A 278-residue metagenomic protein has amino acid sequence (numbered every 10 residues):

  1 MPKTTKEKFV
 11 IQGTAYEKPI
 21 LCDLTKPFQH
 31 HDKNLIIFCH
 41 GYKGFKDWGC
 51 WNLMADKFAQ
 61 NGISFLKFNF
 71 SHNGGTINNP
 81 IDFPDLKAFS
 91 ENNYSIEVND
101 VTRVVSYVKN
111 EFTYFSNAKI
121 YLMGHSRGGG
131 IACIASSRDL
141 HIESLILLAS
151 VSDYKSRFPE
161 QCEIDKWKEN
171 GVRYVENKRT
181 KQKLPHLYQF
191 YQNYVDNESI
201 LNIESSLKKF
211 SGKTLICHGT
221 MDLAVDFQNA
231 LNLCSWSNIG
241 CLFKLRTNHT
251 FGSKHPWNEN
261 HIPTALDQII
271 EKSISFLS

Functional and structural regions predicted by a protein language model:
M1-H31: N-terminal cap/lid segment of alpha/beta-hydrolase-fold proteins
Q29-G74: Short, surface-exposed "cap/lid" segments of acyl-processing enzymes
W51, G212, V225-S235: Short alpha-helix in the alpha/beta-hydrolase fold that links the catalytic acid
K87-F112: Alpha/beta-hydrolase active-site loop
V104-K166: Primarily recognizes the serine-hydrolase "nucleophile elbow" in alpha/beta-hydrolase and SGNH/GDSL folds
K209-F210, I216-H218, D222: Short beta-strand/loop motif that positions the catalytic acidic residue of the alpha/beta-hydrolase fold
M221-V225, H249: Acidic catalytic loop of the alpha/beta-hydrolase fold
T247, F251, H255-S278: Catalytic active-site module of serine/aspartate enzymes centered on a nucleophile-bearing elbow/loop
